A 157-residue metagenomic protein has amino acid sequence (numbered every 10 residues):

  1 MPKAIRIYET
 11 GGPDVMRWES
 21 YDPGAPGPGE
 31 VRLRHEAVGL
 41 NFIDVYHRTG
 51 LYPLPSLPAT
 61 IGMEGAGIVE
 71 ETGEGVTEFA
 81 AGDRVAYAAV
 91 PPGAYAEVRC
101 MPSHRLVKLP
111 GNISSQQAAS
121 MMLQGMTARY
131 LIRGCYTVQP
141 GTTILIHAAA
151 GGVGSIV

Functional and structural regions predicted by a protein language model:
P2, D83, G141-T143: Nucleotide donor/acceptor-binding cores
G11-R17, F42-D44, T77: Short N-terminal binding/cap micro-motifs at the start of the first secondary-structure element
W18-P23, A66-I68, V98-C100, L106: Conserved hydrophobic/aromatic beta-strand scaffold that supports enzyme active sites
D22-G39, T49-G93: Glycine-rich beta-strand-centered segment in the early N-terminal region that forms part of a ligand/cofactor-binding
Y87-A148: NAD(P)H dinucleotide-binding glycine-rich loop of Rossmann-like/cofactor-binding domains, especially the beta1-alpha1
V153: Hydrophobic/small residue at the entry helix of a nucleotide-binding pocket
